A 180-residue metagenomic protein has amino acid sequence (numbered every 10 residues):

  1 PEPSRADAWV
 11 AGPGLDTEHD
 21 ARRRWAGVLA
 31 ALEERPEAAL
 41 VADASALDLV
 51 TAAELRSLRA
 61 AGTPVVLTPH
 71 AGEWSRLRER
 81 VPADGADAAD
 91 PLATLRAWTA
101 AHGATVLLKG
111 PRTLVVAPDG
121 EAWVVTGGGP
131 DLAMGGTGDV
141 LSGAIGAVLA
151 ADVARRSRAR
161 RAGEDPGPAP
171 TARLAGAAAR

Functional and structural regions predicted by a protein language model:
P1-G127, G163: Glycine-rich phosphate/dinucleotide-binding loop and adjoining beta-alpha-beta core of small-molecule
E79-P82, P130, I145-G146, A150: A broad detector of the eukaryotic-type serine/threonine protein kinase catalytic domain
V124-G136: Short pre-catalytic strand/loop immediately N-terminal to key active-site residues, enriched for Gly-Thr
G143-R180: Conserved post-catalytic alpha-helical subdomain immediately downstream of the catalytic base and nucleotide-binding
